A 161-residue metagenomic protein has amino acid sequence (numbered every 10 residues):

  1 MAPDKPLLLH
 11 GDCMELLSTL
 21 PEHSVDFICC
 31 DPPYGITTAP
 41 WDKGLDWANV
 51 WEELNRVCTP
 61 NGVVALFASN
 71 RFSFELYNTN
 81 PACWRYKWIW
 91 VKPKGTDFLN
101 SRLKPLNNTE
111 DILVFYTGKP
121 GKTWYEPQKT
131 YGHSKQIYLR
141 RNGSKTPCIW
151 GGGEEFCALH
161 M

Functional and structural regions predicted by a protein language model:
M1-M161: Core catalytic lobe of class I
